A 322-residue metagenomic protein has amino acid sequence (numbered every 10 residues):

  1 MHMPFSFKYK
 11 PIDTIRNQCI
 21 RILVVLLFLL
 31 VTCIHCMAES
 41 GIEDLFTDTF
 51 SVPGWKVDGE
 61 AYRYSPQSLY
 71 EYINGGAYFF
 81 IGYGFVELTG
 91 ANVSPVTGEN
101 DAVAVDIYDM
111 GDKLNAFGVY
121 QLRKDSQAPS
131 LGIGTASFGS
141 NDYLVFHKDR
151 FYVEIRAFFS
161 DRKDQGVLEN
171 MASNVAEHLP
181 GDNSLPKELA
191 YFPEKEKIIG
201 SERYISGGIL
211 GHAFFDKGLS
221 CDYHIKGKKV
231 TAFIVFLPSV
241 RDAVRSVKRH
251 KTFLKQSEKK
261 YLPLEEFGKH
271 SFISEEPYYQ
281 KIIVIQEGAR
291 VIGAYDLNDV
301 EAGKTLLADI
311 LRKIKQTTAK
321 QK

Functional and structural regions predicted by a protein language model:
P4-L23: Bacterial N-terminal signal peptides that target proteins for export
L23-C33: Bacterial N-terminal signal peptides
C36-A38: Boundary at the C-terminal end of the N-terminal hydrophobic targeting segment
E43, F159-L189, L297-K322: Surface-exposed amphipathic alpha-helical segments
T49, G54-G82, N100, M110-D149 (+3 more regions): Short Gly/Thr-rich strand-loop-strand
I81-Q121, V153-I155, S220-S246: A short acidic-to-branched-hydrophobic micro-motif
V145, Y152-I155, V284, V291-A294: Structural recognition of the beta-strand scaffold that forms the well-ordered cores of secreted hydrolase catalytic
Y223-V230, E287-L297: Short S/T/G/P-rich N-terminal loop/turn motif that feeds into the first structured element of a domain
